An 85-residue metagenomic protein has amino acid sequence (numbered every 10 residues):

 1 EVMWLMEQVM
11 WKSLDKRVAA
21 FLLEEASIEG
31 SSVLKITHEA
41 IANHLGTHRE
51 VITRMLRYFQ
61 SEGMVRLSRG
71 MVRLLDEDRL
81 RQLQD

Functional and structural regions predicted by a protein language model:
E1-S13: A small-molecule sensor/coupling module
L14, L23-D85: Phosphate-/nucleic-acid-contacting segments
